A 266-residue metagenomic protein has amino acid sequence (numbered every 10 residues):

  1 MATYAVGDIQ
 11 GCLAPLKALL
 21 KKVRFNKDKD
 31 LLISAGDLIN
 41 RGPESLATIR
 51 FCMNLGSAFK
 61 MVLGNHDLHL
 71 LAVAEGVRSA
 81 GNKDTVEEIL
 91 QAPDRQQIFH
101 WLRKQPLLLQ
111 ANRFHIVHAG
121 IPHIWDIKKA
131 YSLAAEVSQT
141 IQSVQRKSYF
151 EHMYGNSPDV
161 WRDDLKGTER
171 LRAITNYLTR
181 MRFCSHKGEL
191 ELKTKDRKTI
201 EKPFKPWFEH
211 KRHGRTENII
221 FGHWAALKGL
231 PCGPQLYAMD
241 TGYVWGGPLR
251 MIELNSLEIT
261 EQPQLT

Functional and structural regions predicted by a protein language model:
M1-F51, L55, L68: N-terminal active-site segment of His-dependent metallophosphoesterases
A2-Q10, F114-G120, A238-M239: Active-site-proximal beta-strand elements of phosphoester/diester hydrolases
A5, L32-S34, M61-V62, H115 (+2 more regions): Residue-level marker for buried hydrophobic side chains located in beta-strands that build the well-ordered beta-sheet
D8, D37, G64-N65, L102 (+3 more regions): Divalent metal-coordination and catalytic microenvironments
Q10-A14, N40-G42, H66-A72, I124 (+2 more regions): Active-site environment of divalent metal-dependent phosphoester hydrolases
K27-K29, G56-A58, I116, R215-T216: A general structural motif
L46-I49, N54-E169: Active-site neighborhood of divalent metal-dependent phosphoester bond hydrolases
Y131-T266: Acidic, His/Gly-rich catalytic cores of divalent-metal-dependent hydrolytic chemistry
